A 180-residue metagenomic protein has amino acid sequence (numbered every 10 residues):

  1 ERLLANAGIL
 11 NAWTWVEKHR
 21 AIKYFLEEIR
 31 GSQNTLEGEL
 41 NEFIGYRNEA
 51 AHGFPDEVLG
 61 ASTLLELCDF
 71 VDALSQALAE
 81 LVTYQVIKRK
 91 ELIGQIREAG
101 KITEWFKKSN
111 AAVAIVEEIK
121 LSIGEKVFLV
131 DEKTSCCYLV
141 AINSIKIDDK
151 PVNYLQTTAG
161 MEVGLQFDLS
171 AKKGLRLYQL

Functional and structural regions predicted by a protein language model:
E1, L40-A51, V71, E98-I102 (+2 more regions): Long, contiguous hydrophobic alpha-helical segments, chiefly transmembrane helices and signal peptides
E1-I29: Helix-loop junctions and short alpha-helical segments
K18-A21, L36-E39, F43, L67: Alpha-helical structural motif
R30-L59: Histidine-centered, metal-coordinating catalytic motifs and their short helical/loop contexts
N34, S62, I115: A short glycine-/small-residue-rich loop at the edge of a beta-strand within enzyme catalytic domains
N41, H52, V58-S62, L67-F70 (+1 more regions): C-terminal extensions
G53, G60-A111, C136, I145-K146: Anionic-ligand-binding alpha/beta catalytic cores of soluble enzymes and soluble regulatory domains that recognize
G94-L180: Beta-strand/loop-dominated core regions that host nucleotide or nucleotide-derived cofactor-binding catalytic loops
